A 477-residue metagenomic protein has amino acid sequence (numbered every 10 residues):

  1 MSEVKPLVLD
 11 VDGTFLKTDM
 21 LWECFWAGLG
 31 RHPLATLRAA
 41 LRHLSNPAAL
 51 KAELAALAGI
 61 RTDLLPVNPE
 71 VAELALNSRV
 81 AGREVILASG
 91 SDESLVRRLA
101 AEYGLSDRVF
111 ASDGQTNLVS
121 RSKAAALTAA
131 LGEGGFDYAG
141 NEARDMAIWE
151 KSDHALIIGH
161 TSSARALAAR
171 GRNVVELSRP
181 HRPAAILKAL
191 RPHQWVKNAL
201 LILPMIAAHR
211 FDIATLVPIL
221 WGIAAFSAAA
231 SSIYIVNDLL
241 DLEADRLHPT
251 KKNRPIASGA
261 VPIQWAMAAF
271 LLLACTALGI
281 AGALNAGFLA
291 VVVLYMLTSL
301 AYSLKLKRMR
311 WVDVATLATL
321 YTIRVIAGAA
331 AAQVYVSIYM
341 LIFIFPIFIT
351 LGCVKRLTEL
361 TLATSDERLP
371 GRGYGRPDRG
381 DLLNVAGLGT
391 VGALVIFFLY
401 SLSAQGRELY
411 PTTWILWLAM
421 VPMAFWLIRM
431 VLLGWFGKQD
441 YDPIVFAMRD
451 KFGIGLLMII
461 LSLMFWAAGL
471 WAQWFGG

Functional and structural regions predicted by a protein language model:
S2, D63-R210: C-terminal cap/substrate-recognition subdomain and adjoining C-terminal extension of metal-dependent phosphatase-like
S2-A55: Active-site neighborhood of HAD-like aspartate-dependent phosphohydrolases
T36-L37, L247-V292, I338-I349, N384-G387 (+2 more regions): Multi-pass membrane catalytic core of lipid/isoprenoid biosynthesis enzymes
A139, A229-A257, L306, V312 (+2 more regions): Acidic (Asp/Glu-rich) catalytic motifs at the cytosolic membrane interface
S163-K188, E243-I256, E359-R372: Non-transmembrane, extramembrane segments of multi-pass ion/lipid transporters
A207-P218, S403-L409: Short, hydrophobic transmembrane alpha-helix segments
D212-L240, L289-Y302: Membrane-embedded alpha-helical segments that form the functional core of polytopic membrane enzymes, especially those
L304, T322-G477: C-terminal membrane-associated helical module and adjoining short loops/tails
